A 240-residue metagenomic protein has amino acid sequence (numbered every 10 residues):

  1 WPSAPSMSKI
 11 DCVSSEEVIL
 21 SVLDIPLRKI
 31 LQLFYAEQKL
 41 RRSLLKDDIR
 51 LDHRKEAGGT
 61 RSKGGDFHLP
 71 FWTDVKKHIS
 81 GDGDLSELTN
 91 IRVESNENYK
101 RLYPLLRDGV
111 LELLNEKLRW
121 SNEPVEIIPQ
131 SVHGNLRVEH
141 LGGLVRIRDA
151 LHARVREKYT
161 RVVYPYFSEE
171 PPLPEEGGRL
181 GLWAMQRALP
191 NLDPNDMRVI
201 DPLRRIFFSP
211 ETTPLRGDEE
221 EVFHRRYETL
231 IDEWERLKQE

Functional and structural regions predicted by a protein language model:
W1-S8: Low-acidity, Ser/Thr- and Arg-rich intrinsically disordered low-complexity segments
K9-I127: Metal-dependent nuclease catalytic cores that hydrolyze phosphodiester bonds in DNA/RNA, characterized by
K100-R107, L141, V145, E175: Alpha-helix initiation and capping sites
V132-L144: Flexible, glycine/threonine-enriched loop-and-boundary segments that flank and lead into catalytic domains of large
G142-R146, A150-V162: Active-site beta-strand-loop-beta-strand hairpin of nuclease catalytic cores that positions key catalytic residues
P165-E169: A short beta-strand motif that forms part of the nucleic acid-binding face of small beta-barrel RNA-binding folds
E170-E240: Accessory, usually C-terminal, subdomains that scaffold auxiliary metal cofactors
